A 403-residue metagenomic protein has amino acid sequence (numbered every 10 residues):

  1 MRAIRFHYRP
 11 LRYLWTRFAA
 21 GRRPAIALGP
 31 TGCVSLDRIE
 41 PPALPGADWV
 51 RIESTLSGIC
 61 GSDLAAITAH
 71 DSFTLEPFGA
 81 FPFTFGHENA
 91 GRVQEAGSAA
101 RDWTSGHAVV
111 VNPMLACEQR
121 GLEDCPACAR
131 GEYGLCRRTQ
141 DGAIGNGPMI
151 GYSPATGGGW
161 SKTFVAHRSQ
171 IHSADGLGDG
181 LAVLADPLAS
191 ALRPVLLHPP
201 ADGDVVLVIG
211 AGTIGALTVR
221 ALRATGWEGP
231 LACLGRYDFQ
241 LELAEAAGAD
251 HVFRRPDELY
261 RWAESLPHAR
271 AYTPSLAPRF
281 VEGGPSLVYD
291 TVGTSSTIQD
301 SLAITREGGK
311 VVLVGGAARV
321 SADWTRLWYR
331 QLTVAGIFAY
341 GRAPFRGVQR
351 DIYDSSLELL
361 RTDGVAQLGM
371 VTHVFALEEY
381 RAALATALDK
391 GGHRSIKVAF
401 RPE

Functional and structural regions predicted by a protein language model:
M1-F85, K162, R401-E403: Short N-terminal strand-loop motif that marks the start of NAD(P)H/FAD-dependent oxidoreductase cofactor-binding domains
A3, Y8-P10, T16-R17, L276 (+2 more regions): C-terminal hydrophobic helical "lid"/dimerization subdomain of Rossmann-like NAD(P)H-dependent oxidoreductases
F6-R9, H198-D202, A224-G226, A247-A335: Glycine-rich cofactor phosphate-binding loops and adjacent beta1-alpha1 units of small-molecule cofactor enzyme domains
E40-S57, S72-A129, Q170, D175-L177: Glycine-rich beta-strand-centered segment in the early N-terminal region that forms part of a ligand/cofactor-binding
F78, H87, A116-I209: NAD(P)H dinucleotide-binding glycine-rich loop of Rossmann-like/cofactor-binding domains, especially the beta1-alpha1
S169-W262: Mid-domain Rossmann-like dinucleotide-binding core that forms the NAD(H)/NADP(H) cofactor-binding site
E264-P278, E282, S321-T372, R381-A382: C-terminal substrate-binding/catalytic core of Rossmann-like NAD(P)-dependent dehydrogenases/reductases
